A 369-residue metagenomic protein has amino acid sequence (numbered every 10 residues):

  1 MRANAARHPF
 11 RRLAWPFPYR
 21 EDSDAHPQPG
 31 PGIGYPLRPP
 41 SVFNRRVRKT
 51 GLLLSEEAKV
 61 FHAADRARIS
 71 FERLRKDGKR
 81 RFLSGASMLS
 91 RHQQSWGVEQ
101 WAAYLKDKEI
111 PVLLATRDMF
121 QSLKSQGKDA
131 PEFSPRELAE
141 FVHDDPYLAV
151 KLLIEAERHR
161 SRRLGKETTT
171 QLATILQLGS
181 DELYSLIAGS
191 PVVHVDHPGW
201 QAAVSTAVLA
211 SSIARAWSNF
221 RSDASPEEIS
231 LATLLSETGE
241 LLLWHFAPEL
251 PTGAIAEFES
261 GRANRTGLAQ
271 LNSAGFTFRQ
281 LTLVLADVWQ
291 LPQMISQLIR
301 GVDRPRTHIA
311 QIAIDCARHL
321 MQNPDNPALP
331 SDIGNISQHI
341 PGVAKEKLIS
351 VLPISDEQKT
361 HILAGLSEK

Functional and structural regions predicted by a protein language model:
A5, R20-P27, E57: Alpha-helix boundary/capping motif
A6, G30-I33, L37, A58: Hydrophobic, low-acid, alpha-helix-prone terminal segments
F10, F43, A64-E249, T266 (+2 more regions): Conserved alpha-helical "signature site" that marks functionally important helical segments or helix/loop junctions
G30-G34, G51, G78: Residue-identity detector for glycine
P248-S260: Post-HEXXH active-site segment of zinc metalloproteases
